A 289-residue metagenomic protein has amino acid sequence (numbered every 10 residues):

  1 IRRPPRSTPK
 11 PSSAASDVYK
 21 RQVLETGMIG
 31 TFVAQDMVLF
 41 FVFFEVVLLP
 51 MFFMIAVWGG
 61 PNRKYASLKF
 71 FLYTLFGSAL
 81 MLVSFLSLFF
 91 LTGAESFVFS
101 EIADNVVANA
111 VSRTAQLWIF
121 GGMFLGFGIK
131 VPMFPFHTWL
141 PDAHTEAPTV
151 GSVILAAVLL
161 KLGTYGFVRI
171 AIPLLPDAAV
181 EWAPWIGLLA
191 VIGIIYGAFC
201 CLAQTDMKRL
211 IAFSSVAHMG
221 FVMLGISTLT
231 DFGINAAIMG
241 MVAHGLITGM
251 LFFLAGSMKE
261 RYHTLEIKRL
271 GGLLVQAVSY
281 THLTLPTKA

Functional and structural regions predicted by a protein language model:
I1-A15, Y19, H282-A289: Single conserved hydrophobic/aromatic residue that forms the stacking wall/gate of nucleotide- or nucleobase-binding
S16, E25-F40, M51-L283: Hydrophobic transmembrane alpha-helices and their helix-loop junctions in integral membrane proteins
E45: Short phosphate-coordinating micro-motif centered on Lys-Gly-acidic
